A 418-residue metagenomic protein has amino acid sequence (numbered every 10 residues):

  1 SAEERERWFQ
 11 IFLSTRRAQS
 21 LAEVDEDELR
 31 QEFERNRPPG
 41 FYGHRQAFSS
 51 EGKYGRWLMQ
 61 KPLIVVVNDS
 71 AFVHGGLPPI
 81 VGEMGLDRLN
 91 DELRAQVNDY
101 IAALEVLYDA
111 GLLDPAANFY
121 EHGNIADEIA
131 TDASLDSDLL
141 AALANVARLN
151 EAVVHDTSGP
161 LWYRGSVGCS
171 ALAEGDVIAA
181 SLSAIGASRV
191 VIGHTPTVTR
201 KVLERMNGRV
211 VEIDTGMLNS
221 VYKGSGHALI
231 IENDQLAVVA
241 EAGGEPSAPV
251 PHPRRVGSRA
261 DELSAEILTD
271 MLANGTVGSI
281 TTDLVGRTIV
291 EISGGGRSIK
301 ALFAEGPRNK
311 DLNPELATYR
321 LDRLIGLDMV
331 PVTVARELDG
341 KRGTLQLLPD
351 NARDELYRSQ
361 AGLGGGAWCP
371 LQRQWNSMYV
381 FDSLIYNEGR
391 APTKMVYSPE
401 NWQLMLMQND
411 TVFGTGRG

Functional and structural regions predicted by a protein language model:
S1-R254, S398: Feature recognizes metal-dependent phosphohydrolase scaffolds
W57-L58, I64-V67, S183-A184, E204-M206 (+7 more regions): Extracellular/periplasmic catalytic domains that process cell-envelope and extracellular macromolecules
A71, V211, T344, Q403-M405: Protein kinase-like catalytic core scaffold
G75-G76, G193-P196, T215-G216, G306 (+3 more regions): Active-site-proximal beta-strand/loop segments in catalytic clefts of secreted hydrolases
L203-R205, K223-G224, A240-E241, P246-L284 (+2 more regions): Regulatory N- and C-terminal appendages and interdomain linkers associated with kinase/kinase-like NTP transferase
D214, A391-R417: Catalytic activation segment of kinase domains across protein kinase-like and atypical kinase folds
P253-E262, T282-D283, G296-G306, L404-M407 (+1 more regions): Active-site-flanking segments in enzyme catalytic domains
E266-A367, L371, Y379-N387, W402: Conserved ATP-binding subdomain of kinase catalytic cores across diverse folds
